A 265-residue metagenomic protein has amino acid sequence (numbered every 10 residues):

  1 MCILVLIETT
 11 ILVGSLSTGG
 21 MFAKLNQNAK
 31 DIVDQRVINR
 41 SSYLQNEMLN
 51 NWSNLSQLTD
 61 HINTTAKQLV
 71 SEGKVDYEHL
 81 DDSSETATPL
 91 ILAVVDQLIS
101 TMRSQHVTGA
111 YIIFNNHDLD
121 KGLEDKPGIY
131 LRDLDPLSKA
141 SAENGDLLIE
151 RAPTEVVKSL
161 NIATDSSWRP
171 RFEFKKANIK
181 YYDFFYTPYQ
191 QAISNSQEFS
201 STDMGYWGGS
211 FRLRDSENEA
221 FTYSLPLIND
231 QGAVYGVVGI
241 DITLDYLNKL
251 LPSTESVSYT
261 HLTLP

Functional and structural regions predicted by a protein language model:
C2-P89, H106-T108: Juxtamembrane extracytoplasmic/periplasmic/luminal helical "stalk" adjacent to the first N-terminal
T18, F22-A23, K249-V257: Membrane-interface helix-start motif
N63, L92-Q105, D215, T254-S258: Short regulatory alpha-helical segment in sensory/regulatory domains of signaling proteins that mediates
S84-D96, Y181-Y189: Well-ordered, non-membrane alpha-helical segments in soluble/globular domains
F114-E173: GAF sensory/regulatory domain recognition with acknowledged cross-activation on helical regulatory dimers
P153-G239: Extracytoplasmic/periplasmic ligand-binding sensor regions of membrane-associated signaling proteins
I240-L251: Helix-start (N-cap) segments at beta->loop->alpha junctions that couple sensory/regulatory domains to adjoining helices
T260-P265: Conserved small/polar residues in nucleotide/adenosyl-binding loops
